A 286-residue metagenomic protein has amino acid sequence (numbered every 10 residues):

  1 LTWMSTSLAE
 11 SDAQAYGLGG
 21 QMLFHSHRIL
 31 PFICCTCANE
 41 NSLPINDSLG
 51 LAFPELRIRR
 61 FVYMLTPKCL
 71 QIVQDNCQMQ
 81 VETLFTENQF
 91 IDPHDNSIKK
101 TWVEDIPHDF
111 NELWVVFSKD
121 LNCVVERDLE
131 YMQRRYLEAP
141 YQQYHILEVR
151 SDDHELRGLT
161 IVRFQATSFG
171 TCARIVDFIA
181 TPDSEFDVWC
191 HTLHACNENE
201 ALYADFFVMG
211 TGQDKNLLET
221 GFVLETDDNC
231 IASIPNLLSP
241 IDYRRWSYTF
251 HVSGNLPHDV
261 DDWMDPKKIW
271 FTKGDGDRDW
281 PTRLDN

Functional and structural regions predicted by a protein language model:
L1, S5-I29, D183-C196: Conserved acetyl-CoA-binding loop-helix of GNAT-fold acetyltransferases
L1-S7, S11, K100-T181: A conserved beta-strand-loop-helix scaffold within acyl/acetyltransferase catalytic domains
G20, F24-R28, P44, S48 (+8 more regions): Charged/polar, solvent-exposed surface patches and flexible loops
G20, L65-P67, W114, R135 (+2 more regions): Generic alpha-helical secondary structure signal
R28-I29, R150, H154, E198: Secondary-structure boundary elements
F32-Q89, I161-F186, C190-N286: Active-site/acyl-donor-binding loops of N-acyltransferases
M79-P107: Conserved N-terminal entry element of GNAT/NAT acetyltransferase domains
